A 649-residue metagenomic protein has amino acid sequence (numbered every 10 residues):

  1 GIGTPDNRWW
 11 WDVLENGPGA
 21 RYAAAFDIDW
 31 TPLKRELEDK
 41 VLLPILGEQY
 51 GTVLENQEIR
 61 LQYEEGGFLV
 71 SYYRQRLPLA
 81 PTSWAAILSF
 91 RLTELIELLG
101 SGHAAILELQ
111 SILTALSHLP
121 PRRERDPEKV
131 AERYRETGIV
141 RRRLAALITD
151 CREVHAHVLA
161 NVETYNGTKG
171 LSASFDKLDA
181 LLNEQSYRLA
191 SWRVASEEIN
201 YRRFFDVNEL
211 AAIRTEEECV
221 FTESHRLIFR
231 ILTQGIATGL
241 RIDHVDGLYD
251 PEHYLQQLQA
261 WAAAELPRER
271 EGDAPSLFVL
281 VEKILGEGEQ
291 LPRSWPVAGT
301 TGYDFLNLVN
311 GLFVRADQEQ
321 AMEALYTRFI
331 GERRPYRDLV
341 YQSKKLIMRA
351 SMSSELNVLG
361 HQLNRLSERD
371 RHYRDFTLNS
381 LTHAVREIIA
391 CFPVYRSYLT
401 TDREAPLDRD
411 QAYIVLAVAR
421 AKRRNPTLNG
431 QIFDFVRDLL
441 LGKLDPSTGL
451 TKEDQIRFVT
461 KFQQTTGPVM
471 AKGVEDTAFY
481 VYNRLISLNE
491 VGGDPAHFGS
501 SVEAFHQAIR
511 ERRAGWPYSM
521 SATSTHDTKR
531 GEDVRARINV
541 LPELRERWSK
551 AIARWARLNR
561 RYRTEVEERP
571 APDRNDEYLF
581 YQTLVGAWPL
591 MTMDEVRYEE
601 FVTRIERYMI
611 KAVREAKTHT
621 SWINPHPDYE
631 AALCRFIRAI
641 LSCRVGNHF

Functional and structural regions predicted by a protein language model:
G1-S196, Q234, H244-M322: Acidic/aromatic-lined carbohydrate-recognition and catalytic surfaces of CAZymes acting on diverse glycans
S117-L159, V415-R423, F433-V436, L444-Q455 (+2 more regions): Extended, charge-enriched "interface" segments that sit outside catalytic cores
T149-I228, A321-E355, L359, T525: Active-site cores of enzymes that catalyze phosphoryl transfer or operate on phosphate-rich substrates
S224-L227, Y254-L258, F580: Structural preference for long, well-ordered alpha-helical segments in enzyme cores
R226-L240: Catalytic domains of carbohydrate-active enzymes, especially glycoside hydrolases
G239-R241, L280, S521-A522, F580: Structured core elements
L240-D243, V279, P393, H526 (+1 more regions): Conserved, mostly hydrophobic/aromatic
P251, Q256, A260-A263, L277 (+6 more regions): Polyanionic (Asp/Glu-rich) segments that form extended negatively charged tracts
